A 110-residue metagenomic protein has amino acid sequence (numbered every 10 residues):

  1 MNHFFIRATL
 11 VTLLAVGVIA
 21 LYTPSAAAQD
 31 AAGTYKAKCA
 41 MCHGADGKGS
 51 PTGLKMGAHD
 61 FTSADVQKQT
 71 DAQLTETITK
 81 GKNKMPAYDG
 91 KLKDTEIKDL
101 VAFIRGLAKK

Functional and structural regions predicted by a protein language model:
M1-Q29, K110: N-terminal export/targeting leaders of redox proteins
F4, G33-Y35, A102: Short alpha-helical segments used as structural interaction elements across diverse proteins
I19-T34, S50, Q67, D71-Q73: Electrostatic cytochrome c docking/interface patches
T23-A26, S50-K55, A87, E96: Residues at secondary-structure transition points
A32-G57, E76, K80-K84, G106-K110: Periplasmic/extracellular electron-transfer cofactor-ligation site, primarily the c-type cytochrome heme-c attachment
H59-A72, Y88-E96: Electron-transfer interface patches adjacent to heme c in soluble/periplasmic c-type cytochromes and di-/multiheme
I78, G90-K110: C-terminal capping alpha-helices of c-type cytochrome domains
